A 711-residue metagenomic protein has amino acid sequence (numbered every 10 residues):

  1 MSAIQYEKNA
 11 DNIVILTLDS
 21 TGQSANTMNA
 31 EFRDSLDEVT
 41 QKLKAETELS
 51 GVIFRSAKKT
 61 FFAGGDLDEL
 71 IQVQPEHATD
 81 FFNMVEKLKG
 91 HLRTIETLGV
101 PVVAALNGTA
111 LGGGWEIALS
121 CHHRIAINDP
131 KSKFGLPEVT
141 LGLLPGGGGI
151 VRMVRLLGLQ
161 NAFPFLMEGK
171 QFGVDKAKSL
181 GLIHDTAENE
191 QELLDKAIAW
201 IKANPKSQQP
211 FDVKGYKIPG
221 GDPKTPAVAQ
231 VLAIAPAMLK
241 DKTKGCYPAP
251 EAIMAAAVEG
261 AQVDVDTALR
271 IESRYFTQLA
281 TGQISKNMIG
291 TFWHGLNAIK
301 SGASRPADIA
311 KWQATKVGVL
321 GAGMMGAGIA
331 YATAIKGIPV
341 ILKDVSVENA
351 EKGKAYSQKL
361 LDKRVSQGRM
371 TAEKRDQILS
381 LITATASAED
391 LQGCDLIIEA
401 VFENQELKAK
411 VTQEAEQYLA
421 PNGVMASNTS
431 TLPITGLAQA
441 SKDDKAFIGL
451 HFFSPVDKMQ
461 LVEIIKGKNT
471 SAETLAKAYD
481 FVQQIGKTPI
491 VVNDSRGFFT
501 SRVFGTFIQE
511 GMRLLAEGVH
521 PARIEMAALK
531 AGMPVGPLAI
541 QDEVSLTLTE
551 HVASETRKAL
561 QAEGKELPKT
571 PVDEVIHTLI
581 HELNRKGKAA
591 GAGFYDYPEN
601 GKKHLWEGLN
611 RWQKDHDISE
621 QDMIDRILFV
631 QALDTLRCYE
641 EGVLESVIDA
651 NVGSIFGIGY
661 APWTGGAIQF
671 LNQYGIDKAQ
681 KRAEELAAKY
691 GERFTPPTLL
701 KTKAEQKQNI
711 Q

Functional and structural regions predicted by a protein language model:
M1-R55, T79, M84, G90-R93: Conserved CoA-thioester-binding segment of acyl-CoA-metabolizing enzymes
E7-N9, D19, Q72-H77, F82-K87 (+6 more regions): N-terminal glycine-rich phosphate-binding loop for ADP-containing cofactors
I13-T17, G51-R55, V103-A105, I125 (+2 more regions): Structural motif
K59-A63, L111-G112, L432-P433: Short, active-site-adjacent cap segments at secondary-structure transitions
H91-A104: Conserved catalytic cysteine-centered active-site region of acyl-thioester-dependent Claisen-condensing enzymes
A104, G108-G114: Gly/Ser-rich catalytic serine loop of serine hydrolases
